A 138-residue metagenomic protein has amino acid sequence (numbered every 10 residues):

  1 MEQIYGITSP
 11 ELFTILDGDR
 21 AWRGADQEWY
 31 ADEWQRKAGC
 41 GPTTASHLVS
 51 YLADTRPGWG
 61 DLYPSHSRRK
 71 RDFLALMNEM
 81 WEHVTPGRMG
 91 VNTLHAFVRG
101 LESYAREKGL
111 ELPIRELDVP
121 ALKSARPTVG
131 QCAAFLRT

Functional and structural regions predicted by a protein language model:
M1-A96: Active-site-adjacent structural segments surrounding the nucleophilic cysteine of cysteine proteases and isopeptidases
G6, L74-T138: Conserved active-site-adjacent core of cysteine acyl-enzyme catalytic domains
